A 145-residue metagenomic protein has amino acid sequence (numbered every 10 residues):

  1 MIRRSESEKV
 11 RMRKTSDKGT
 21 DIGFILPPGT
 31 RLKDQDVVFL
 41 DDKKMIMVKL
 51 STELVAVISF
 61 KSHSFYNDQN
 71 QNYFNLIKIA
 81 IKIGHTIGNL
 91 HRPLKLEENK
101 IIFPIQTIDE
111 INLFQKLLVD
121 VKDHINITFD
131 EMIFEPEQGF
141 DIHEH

Functional and structural regions predicted by a protein language model:
M1-I25: A positional/architectural concept
L26, T30-L32, V38: Short, well-ordered loop/turn sites that connect or cap secondary structure elements
R31-L32, I46-K49: Short beta-strand His + acidic residue motifs that chelate non-heme Fe in jelly-roll/DSBH and cupin folds
D34, Y73-G88: Short amphipathic alpha-helix segments
V48-N72: Short glycine-/aliphatic-rich beta-strand segments at the starts of folded cytosolic domains
S64-Q71, I79, L90-P93: Conserved "landmark" site that anchors the functional core of diverse proteins
Y66, G88, K95-H145: Helix-rich terminal scaffold detector
